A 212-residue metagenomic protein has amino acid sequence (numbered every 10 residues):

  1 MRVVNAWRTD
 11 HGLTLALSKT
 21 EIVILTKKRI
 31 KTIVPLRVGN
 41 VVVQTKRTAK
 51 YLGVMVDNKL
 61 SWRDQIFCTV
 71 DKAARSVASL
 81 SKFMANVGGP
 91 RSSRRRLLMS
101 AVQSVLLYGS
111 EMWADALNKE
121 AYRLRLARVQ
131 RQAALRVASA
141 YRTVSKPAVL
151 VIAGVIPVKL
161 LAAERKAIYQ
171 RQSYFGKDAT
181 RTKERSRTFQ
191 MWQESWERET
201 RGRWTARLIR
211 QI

Functional and structural regions predicted by a protein language model:
M1, L15, I66, V70-A73 (+3 more regions): Hydrophobic packing residues in well-ordered alpha-helices of helical domains and bundles
M1-A6, Y122-T143: Two-metal-ion acidic nuclease core segments, chiefly of the RNase H-like superfamily
M1-V4, R8, I22, G53 (+5 more regions): Mobile genetic element proteins and their domesticated derivatives, centered on retroelements and DNA transposons
R2, A6, D10-R47: Short, conserved micro-motifs composed of acidic
A16-K28, L97, A121-L126, A148-V155: A glycine-rich phosphate-binding loop feature that marks nucleotide/adenosyl-phosphate handling sites
S18-K19, S93, M112-D115, V144-V151: Short coil/turn segments at secondary-structure boundaries
V41-W113: Basic, alpha-helical interaction scaffolds
Y108-N118, A127-R128, V158, A162-I212: Charged boundary/loop elements
